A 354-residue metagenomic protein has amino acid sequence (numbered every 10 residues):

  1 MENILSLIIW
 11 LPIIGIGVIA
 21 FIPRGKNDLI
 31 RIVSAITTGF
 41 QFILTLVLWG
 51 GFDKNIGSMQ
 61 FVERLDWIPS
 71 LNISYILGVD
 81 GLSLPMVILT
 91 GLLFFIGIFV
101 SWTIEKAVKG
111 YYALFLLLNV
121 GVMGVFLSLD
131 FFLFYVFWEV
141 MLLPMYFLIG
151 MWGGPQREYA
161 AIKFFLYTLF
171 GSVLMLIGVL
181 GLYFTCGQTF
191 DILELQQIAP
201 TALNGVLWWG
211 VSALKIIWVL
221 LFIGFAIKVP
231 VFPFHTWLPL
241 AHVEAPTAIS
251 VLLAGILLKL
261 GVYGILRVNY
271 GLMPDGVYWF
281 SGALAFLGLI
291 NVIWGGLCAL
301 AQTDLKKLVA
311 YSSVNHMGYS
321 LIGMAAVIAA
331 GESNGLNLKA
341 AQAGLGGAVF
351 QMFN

Functional and structural regions predicted by a protein language model:
M1-L11, V79-T90, F131-P144, L214-I227 (+2 more regions): Structural signature of hydrophobic alpha-helical transmembrane segments
N3-I4, I19-A113, Q188-T189, L193-G205: Transmembrane helix-loop-helix hairpins at membrane boundaries of multipass inner-membrane proteins
S6-F21, A35-L48, V87-S101, L118-V120 (+5 more regions): Central hydrophobic cores of alpha-helical transmembrane segments in multi-pass inner-membrane proteins across all
G15, Q41-L44, F94, V122 (+6 more regions): Alpha-helical transmembrane segments of multipass membrane proteins
I19-P23, F99-A107, Y146-P155, I223 (+5 more regions): Helix-loop junctions at the membrane interface of multi-pass solute transporters
G25-D28, G110-L117, G121-G205, W209 (+1 more regions): Alpha-helical multi-pass transmembrane bundles of energy-transducing inner-membrane proteins
L29-I32, A160-K163, A245-G255: Membrane-interface alpha-helices at helix entry/exit sites of multi-pass transporters
F52-S74, V173-H235, L240, I265-A283 (+1 more regions): Juxtamembrane/interfacial segments at transmembrane-helix boundaries in multi-pass membrane proteins
